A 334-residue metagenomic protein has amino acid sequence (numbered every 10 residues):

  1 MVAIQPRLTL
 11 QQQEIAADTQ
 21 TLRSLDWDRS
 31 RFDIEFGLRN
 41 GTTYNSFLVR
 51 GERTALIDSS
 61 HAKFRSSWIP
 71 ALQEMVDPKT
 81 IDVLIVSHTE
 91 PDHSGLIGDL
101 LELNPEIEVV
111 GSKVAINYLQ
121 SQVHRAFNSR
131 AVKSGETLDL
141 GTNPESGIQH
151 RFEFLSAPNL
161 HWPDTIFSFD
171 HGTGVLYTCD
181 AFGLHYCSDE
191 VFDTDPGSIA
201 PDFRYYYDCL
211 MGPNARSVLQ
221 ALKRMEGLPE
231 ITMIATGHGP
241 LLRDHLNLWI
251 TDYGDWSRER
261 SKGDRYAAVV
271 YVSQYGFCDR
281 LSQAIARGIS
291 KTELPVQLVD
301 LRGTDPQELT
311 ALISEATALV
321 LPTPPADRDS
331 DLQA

Functional and structural regions predicted by a protein language model:
R7, E14-A17, V110-T165, Q220: Metallo-beta-lactamase
Q12-E74, F167-D170, G174-T178, C278: Conserved beta-strand hairpin/beta-sheet module of binuclear metal-dependent hydrolase folds, prominently
L22, T178, G237, V269-V272: Short hydrophobic segments within beta-strands
E52, K63-V110: Active-site metal-binding motif and surrounding structural segment of the metallo-beta-lactamase
I57-S59, I81-T89, V109-S112, L176-D180 (+1 more regions): Active-site neighborhood of phospho(di)ester-bond hydrolases with catalytic His/Asp-centered motifs
D77, G227, A311-I313: Structural alpha-helical scaffold elements that stabilize or flank donor/cofactor-binding regions in carbohydrate
S146-H245: Metallo-beta-lactamase
L246-A334: N-terminal beta1-alpha1-beta2 submodule of the flavodoxin-like/Rossmannoid cofactor-binding fold
